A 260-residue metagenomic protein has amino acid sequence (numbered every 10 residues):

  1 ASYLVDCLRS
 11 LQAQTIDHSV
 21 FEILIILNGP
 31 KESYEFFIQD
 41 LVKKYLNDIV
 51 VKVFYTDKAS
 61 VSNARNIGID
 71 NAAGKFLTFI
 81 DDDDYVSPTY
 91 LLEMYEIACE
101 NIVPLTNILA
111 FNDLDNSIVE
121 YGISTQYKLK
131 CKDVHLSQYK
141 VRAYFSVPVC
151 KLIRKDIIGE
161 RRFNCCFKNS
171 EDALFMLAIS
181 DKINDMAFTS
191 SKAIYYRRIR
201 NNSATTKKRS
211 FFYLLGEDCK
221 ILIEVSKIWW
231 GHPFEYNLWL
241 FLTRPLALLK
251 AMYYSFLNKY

Functional and structural regions predicted by a protein language model:
A1-Q14, F37: Short, well-formed alpha-helical segments that are part of the catalytic scaffolds of diverse glycosyltransferases
V20-P30, K52-D57: Short beta-strand/loop segment that forms part of the nucleotide-sugar
L27-I38, K58, D81: A conserved acidic beta->alpha catalytic loop
T56-A72: Glycine-rich, basic loop-to-helix element that forms the pyrophosphate-binding segment of sugar-nucleotide handling
L77: Short aromatic/hydrophobic "clamp" motif used to bind/position activated sugar donors
T89-E120: Conserved donor NDP-sugar-binding/catalytic core segment of glycosyltransferases
D133-R209: Conserved nucleotide-sugar donor-binding catalytic segment
A193-R200, T206-P233: Catalytic core of nucleotide-sugar-dependent glycosyltransferases
